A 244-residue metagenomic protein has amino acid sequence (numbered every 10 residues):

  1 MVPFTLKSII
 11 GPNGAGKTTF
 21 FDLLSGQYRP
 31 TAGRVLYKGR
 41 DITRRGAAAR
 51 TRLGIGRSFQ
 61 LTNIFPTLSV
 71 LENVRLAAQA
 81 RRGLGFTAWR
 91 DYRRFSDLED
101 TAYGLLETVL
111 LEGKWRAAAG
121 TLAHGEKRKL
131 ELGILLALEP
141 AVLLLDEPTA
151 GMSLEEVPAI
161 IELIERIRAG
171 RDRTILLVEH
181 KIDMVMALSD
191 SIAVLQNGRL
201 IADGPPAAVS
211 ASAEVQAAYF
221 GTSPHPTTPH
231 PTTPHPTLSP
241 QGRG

Functional and structural regions predicted by a protein language model:
P3-P226: Glycine-rich phosphate-binding loops of nucleotide-dependent enzymes
P229-G244: Intrinsic disorder/low-complexity segments
